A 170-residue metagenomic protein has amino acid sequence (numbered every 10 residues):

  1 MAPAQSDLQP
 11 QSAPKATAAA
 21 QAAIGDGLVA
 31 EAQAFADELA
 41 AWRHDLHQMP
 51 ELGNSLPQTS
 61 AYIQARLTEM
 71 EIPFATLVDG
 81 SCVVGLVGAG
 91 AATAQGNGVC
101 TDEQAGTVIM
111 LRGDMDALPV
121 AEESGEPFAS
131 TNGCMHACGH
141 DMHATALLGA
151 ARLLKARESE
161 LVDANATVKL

Functional and structural regions predicted by a protein language model:
A2-H136, D141, T145-V168: Acidic/His- and Gly-rich active-site-bordering loop/insert found across diverse amide/peptide-bond hydrolases
